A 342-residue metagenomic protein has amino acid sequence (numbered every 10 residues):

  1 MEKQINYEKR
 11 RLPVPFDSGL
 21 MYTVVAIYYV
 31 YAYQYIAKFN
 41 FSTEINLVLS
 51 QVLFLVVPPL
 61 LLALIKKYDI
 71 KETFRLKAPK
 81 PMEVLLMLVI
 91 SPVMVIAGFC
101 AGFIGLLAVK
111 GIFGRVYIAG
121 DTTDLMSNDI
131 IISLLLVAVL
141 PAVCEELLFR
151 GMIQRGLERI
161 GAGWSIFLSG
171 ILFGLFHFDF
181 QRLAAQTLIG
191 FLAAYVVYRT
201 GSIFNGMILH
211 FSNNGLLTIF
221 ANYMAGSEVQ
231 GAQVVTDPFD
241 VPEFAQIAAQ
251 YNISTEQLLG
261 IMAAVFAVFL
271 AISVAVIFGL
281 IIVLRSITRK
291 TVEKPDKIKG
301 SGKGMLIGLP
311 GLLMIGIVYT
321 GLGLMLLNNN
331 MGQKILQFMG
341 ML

Functional and structural regions predicted by a protein language model:
E2-E8, Y33, E44-P92, L107-I112 (+1 more regions): Membrane-helix interface linkers and caps
V24-I65, A267-A271, K334-L342: Alpha-helical transmembrane segments in multi-pass membrane proteins
V24-Y33, V56-L61, F266-S286, P310-M325: Hydrophobic core of alpha-helical transmembrane segments in multi-pass integral membrane proteins
F39-E44, T123-S127, P238-A267: Membrane-interface segments at the starts/ends of alpha-helical transmembrane spans
F41-N46, K71-C144, L324-L342: Juxtamembrane helix-loop-helix connectors linking adjacent transmembrane helices in multi-pass membrane enzymes
V56-V57, P92, A97, A119-L183 (+1 more regions): Function-critical hydrophobic alpha-helical transmembrane segments in multi-pass membrane proteins
L175, A184-Q250: Functionally important transmembrane alpha-helices
P295-L342: C-terminal regulatory/interaction regions
